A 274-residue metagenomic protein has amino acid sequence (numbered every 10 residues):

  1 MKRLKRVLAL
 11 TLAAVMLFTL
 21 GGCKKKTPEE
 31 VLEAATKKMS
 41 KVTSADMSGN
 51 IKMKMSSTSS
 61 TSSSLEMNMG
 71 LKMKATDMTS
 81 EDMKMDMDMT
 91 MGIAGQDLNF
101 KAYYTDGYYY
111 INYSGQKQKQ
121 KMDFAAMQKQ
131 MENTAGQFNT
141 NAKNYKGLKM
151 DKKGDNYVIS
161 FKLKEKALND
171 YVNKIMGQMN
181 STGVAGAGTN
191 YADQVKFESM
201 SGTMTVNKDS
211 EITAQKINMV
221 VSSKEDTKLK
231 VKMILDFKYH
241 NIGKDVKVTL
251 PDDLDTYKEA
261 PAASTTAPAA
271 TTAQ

Functional and structural regions predicted by a protein language model:
M1-L10: Bacterial N-terminal signal peptides that target proteins for export
F18-G22: C-terminal motif of bacterial Sec signal peptides marking the signal peptidase cleavage site
K24-Q274: Subset-of-secretome marker
